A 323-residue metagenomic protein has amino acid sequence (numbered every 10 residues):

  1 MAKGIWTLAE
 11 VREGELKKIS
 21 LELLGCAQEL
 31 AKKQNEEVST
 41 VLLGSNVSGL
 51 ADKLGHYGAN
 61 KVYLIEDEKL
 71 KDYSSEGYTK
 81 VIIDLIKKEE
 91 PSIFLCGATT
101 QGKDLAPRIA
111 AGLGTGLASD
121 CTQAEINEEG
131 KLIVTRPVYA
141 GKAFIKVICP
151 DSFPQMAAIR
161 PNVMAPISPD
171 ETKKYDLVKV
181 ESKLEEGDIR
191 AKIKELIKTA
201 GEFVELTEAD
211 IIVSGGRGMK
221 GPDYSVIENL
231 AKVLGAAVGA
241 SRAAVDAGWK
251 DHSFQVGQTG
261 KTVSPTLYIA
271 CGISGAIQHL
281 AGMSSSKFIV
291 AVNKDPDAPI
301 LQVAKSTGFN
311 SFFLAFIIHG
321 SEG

Functional and structural regions predicted by a protein language model:
M1-G323: N-terminal glycine-rich FAD/FM-binding segment characteristic of electron-transfer flavoproteins
